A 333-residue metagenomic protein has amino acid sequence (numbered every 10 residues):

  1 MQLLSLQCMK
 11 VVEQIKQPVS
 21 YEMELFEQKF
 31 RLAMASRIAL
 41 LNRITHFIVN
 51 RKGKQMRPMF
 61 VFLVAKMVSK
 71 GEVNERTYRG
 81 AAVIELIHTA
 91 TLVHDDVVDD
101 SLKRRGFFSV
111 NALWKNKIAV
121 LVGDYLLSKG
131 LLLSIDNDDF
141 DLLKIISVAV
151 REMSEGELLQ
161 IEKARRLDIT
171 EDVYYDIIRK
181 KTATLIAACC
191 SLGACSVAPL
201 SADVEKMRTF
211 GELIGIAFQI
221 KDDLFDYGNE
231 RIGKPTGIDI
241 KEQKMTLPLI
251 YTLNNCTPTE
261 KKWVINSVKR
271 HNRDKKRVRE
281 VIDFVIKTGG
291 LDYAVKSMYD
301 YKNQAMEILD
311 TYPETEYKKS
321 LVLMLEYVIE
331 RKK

Functional and structural regions predicted by a protein language model:
M1-K333: All-alpha prenyltransferase/terpene-synthase fold signal
